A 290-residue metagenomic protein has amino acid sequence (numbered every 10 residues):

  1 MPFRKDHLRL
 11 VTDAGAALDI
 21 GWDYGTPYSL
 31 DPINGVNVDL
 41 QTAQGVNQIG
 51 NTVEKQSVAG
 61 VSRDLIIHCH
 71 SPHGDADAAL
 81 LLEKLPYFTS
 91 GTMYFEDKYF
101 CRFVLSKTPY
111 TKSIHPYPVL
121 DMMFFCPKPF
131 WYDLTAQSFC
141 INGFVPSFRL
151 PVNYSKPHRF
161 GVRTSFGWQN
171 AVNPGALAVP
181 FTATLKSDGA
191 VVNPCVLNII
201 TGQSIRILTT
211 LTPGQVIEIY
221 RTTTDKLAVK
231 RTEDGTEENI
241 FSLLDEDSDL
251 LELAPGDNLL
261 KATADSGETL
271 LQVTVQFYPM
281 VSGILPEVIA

Functional and structural regions predicted by a protein language model:
M1-H7, L85-S90, D188-V191, T223-T224: A short, compositionally biased
M1-Q44: Polar/acidic, low-complexity leader/linker segments enriched in S/T/G and N/D
V11, F125-P127, F144-R149: Mixed-charge, glycine-accented linear interaction segment located at domain edges/termini
D31, T92-D133: Short beta-strand and beta-hairpin "edge-sheet" elements
A43, Q48-H73, P116-F130, N258: Oligomerization/assembly interface segments of phage tail-like spikes and tubes
I66-P109, L259-K261: Short, acidic/charged, Gly/Pro-enriched secondary-structure junctions
Y132-C140: Short, charged, solvent-exposed linker or helix-capping segments at domain edges/interfaces that act as flexible hinges
I141-A290: Intrinsically disordered, low-complexity segments enriched in serine, threonine, and glycine
